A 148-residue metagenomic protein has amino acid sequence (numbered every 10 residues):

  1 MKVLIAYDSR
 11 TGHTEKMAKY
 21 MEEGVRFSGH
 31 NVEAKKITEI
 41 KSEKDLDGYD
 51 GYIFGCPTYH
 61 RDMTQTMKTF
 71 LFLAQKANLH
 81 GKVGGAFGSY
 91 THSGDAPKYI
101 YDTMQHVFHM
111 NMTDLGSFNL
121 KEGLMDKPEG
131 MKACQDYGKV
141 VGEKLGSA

Functional and structural regions predicted by a protein language model:
M1-Y7: General secondary-structure propensity
K2, K16, Y20-I37, D47-A148: FMN-binding flavodoxin-like domain, especially the glycine-rich phosphate-binding loop
Y7-S9, G88: Short beta-strand/turn micro-motifs composed of small residues that flank or help shape donor/cofactor-binding pockets
S9, I37-K41: Short beta->alpha linker loops
T11-E15: Glycine-rich NAD(P) Rossmann-fold beta1-alpha1 loop
S42-L46: Short amphipathic alpha-helix with an adjacent loop that forms part of the alpha/beta core around
